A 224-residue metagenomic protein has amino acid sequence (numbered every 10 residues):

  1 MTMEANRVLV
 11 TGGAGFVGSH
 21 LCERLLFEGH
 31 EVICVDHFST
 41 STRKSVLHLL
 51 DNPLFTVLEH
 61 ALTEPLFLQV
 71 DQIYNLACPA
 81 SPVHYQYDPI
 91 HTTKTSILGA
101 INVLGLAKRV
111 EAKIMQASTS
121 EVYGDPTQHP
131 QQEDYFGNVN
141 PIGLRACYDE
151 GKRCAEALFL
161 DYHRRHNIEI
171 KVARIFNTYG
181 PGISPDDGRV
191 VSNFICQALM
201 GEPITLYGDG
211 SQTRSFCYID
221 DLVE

Functional and structural regions predicted by a protein language model:
M1-T178, A198, G208, D220: N-terminal Rossmann-like NAD(P)+-binding domain of SDR-like oxidoreductases, especially those catalyzing
R153, I168-E169, T178-N193, M200-E202 (+3 more regions): Glycine/proline-rich active-site loop of Rossmann-fold NAD(P)-dependent oxidoreductases
